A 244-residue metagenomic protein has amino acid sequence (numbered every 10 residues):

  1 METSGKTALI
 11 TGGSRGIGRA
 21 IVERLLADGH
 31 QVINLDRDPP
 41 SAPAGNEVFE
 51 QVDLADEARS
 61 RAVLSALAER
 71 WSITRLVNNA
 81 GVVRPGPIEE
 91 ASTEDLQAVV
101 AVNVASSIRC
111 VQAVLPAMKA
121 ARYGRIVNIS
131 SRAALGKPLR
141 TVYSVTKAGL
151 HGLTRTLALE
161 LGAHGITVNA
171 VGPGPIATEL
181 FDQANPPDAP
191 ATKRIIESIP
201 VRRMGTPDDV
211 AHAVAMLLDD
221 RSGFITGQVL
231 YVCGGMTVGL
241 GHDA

Functional and structural regions predicted by a protein language model:
N79-R84, G235: Conserved NAD(P)H cofactor-binding loop of Rossmann-fold oxidoreductase domains
P87-I88, D95-V100, A191, I195: Substrate-binding pocket helix/loop in short-chain dehydrogenase/reductase
A91, R132, K137-V145, T156 (+1 more regions): Active-site loop-to-helix junction immediately N-terminal to the catalytic Tyr of the SDR YXXXK motif in Rossmann-fold
V111, T146, T154: Active-site helix of classical SDR
P116, L159-A163, G223: Alpha-helical segment proximal to the catalytic Tyr-Lys
G172-Q183, V232: Short, flexible catalytic-loop segment of classical short-chain dehydrogenase/reductase
T226-A244: Short C-terminal tail/terminal secondary-structure segment of NAD(P)H-dependent dehydrogenase/reductase domains
